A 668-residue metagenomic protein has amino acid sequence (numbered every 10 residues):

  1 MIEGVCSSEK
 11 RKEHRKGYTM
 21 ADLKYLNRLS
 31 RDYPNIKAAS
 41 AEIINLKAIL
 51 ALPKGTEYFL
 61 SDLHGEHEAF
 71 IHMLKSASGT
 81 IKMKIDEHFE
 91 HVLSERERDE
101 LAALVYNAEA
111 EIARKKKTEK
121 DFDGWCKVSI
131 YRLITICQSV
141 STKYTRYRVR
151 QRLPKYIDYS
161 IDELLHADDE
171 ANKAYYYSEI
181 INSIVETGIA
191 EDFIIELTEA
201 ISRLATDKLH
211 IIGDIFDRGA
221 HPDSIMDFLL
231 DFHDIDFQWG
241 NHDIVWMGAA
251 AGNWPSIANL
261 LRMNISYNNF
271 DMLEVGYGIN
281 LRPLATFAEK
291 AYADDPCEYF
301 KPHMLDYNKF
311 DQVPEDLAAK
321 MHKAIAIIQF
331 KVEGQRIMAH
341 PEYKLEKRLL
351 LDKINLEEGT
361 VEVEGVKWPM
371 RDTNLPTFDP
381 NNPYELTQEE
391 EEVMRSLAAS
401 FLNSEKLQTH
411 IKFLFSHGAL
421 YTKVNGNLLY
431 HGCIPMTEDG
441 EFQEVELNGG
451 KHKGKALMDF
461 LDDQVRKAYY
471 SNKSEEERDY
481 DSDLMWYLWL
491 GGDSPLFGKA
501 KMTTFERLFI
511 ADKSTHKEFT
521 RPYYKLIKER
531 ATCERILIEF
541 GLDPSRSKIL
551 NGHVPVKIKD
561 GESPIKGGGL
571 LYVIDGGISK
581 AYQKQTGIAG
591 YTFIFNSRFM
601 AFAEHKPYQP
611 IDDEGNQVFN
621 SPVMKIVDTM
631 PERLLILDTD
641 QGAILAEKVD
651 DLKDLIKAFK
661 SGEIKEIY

Functional and structural regions predicted by a protein language model:
G4-C6, K10-Y668: Feature recognizes metal-dependent phosphohydrolase scaffolds
